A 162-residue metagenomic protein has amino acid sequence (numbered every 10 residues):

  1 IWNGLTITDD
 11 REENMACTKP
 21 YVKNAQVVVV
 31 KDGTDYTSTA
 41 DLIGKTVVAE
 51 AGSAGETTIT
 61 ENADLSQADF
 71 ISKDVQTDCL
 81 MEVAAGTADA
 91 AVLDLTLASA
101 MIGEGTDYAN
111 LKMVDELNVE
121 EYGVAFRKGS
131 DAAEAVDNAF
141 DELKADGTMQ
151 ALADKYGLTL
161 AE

Functional and structural regions predicted by a protein language model:
I1-D41: Acidic, polar ligand-binding/catalytic clefts
I1-T8, N24, D32, G52-A54 (+3 more regions): Beta->alpha turn/N-cap motifs
G4-N14, T58-E61, A84-A85, D89-N118: A ligand-binding cleft/hinge motif common to bilobed small-molecule-binding domains
V22-V30, L95, S99, G103-D141 (+1 more regions): Periplasmic-binding protein-like
T34-D35, F70-A85, E120: Short helix-initiation/N-cap motifs at beta->coil->alpha
T39-G55: Short loop->beta-strand "edge-of-pocket" segments that line small-molecule binding or catalytic clefts across diverse
L42, V83-A84, V124, V136: Hydrophobic residues within well-ordered alpha-helices
A54-I71, A109-M113, D141-E162: Ligand-binding clefts/hinges and TM-proximal coupling segments of bilobed small-molecule sensing domains
